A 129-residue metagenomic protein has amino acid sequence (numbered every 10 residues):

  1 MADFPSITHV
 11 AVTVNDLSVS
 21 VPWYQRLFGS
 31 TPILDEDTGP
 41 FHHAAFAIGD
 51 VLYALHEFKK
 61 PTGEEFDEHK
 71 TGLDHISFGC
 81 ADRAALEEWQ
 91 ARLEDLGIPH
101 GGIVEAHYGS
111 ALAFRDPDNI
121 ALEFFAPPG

Functional and structural regions predicted by a protein language model:
M1-V19, L73-F78, P128: N-terminal beta-strand motif that seeds the catalytic metal site of vicinal oxygen chelate
A2, T13-Y53, E57: Core segments of cupin and vicinal oxygen chelate
A2-D3, Q90-G129: Vicinal oxygen chelate
H9, H43, H56, H75 (+1 more regions): Histidine-centered active-site/metal-ligand motif
V19-V21, R83-E88: Short, conserved charged micro-motifs
H42-A44, D74, S110-L112: Short beta-strand micro-motifs in enzyme catalytic cores
E57-T62, A126-G129: Acetyl-CoA-dependent GNAT
